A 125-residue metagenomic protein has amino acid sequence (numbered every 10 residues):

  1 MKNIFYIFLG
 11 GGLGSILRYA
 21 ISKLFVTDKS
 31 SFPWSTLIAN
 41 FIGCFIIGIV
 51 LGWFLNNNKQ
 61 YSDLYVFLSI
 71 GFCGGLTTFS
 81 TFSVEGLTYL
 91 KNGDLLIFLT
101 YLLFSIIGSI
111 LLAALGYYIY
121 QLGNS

Functional and structural regions predicted by a protein language model:
M1-S125: Membrane-interface helix-loop junctions in multi-pass transporters/channels
